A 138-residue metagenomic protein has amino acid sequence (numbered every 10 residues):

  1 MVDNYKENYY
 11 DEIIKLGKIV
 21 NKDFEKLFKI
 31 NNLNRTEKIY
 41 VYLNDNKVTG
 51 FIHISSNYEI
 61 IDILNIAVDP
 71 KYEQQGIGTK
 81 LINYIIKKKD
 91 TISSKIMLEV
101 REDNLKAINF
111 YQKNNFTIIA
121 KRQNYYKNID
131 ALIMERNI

Functional and structural regions predicted by a protein language model:
M1-K71, I82-Y84, K88: Acetyl-CoA-dependent GNAT
E7, Q75-G76, N128: Non-catalytic, surface-exposed connector residues within folded enzymatic/regulatory domains
T36, E59, N104, Y125-D130: Short acidic/glycine-enriched loop/turn segments that link adjacent beta-strands
E59-L64, S94, N114, D130: A generic structural signal for short beta-strands and their flanking turns/coil linkers
I66-N83, R101-N109, K113-N114: Conserved glycine-rich acetyl-CoA-binding loop
K89-E99: Conserved GNAT acetyl-CoA-binding A-motif
M97-R101, Q112, T117-I133: Conserved catalytic-core motifs of GNAT/GCN5-like acyltransferases
R136-I138: C-terminal beta-strand of the catalytic ATP-binding
